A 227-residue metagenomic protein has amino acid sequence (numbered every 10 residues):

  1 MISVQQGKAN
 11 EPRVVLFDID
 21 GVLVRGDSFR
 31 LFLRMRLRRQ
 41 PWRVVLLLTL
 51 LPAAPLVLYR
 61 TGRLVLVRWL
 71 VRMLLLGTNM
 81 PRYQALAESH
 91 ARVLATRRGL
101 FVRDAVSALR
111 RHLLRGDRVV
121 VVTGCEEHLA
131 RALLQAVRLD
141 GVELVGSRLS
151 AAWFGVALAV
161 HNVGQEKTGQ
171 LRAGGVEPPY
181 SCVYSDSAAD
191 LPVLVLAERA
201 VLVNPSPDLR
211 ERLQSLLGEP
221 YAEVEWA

Functional and structural regions predicted by a protein language model:
M1-Q6, N10-P12, A85, T96-A227: C-terminal cap/substrate-recognition subdomain and adjoining C-terminal extension of metal-dependent phosphatase-like
I2-T61: Active-site neighborhood of HAD-like aspartate-dependent phosphohydrolases
L23, S28-L31, L74, L100 (+1 more regions): Residue-level preference for alpha-helix termini and adjacent loops
R63-V67: Small-residue-rich anion-binding loops in enzyme active sites
R68-R103: Metal-dependent phosphoesterase signature
